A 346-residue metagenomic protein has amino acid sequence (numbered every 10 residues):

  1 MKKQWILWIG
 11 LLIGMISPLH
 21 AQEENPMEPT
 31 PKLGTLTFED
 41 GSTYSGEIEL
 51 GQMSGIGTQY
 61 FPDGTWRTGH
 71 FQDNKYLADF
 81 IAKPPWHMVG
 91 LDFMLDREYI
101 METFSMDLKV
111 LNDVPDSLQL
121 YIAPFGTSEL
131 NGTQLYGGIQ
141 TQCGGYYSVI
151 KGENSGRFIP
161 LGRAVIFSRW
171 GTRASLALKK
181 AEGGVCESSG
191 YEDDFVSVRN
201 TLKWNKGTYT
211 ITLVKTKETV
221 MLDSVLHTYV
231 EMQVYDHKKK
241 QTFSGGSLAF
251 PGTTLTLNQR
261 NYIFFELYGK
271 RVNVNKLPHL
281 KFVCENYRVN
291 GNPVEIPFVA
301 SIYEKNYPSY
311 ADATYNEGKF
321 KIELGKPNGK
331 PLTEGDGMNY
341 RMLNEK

Functional and structural regions predicted by a protein language model:
M1-Q4: Positively charged n-region of N-terminal signal peptides that target proteins for export
W8-M15: Bacterial N-terminal signal peptides
H20-W86, K151: Glycine/tyrosine- and acidic-biased, solvent-exposed loop/turn segments at the edges of beta-strands
F61, L108-N112, K215-K217, D236: Short beta-strand segments enriched in hydrophobic/aromatic residues within well-folded beta-rich domains
I81-M101, D107-D116, N261, L267-K346: Activation corresponds to long, low-complexity, non-globular regions
K83-G183, E334-E345: Secretory/extracellular carbohydrate-interaction modules and structurally similar beta-sandwich "look-alikes"
C186-T208: Short, aromatic/His-centered strand-loop micro-motif at the edge of beta-sheets
K203-F243: Carbohydrate-binding surfaces in secreted/extracellular proteins
